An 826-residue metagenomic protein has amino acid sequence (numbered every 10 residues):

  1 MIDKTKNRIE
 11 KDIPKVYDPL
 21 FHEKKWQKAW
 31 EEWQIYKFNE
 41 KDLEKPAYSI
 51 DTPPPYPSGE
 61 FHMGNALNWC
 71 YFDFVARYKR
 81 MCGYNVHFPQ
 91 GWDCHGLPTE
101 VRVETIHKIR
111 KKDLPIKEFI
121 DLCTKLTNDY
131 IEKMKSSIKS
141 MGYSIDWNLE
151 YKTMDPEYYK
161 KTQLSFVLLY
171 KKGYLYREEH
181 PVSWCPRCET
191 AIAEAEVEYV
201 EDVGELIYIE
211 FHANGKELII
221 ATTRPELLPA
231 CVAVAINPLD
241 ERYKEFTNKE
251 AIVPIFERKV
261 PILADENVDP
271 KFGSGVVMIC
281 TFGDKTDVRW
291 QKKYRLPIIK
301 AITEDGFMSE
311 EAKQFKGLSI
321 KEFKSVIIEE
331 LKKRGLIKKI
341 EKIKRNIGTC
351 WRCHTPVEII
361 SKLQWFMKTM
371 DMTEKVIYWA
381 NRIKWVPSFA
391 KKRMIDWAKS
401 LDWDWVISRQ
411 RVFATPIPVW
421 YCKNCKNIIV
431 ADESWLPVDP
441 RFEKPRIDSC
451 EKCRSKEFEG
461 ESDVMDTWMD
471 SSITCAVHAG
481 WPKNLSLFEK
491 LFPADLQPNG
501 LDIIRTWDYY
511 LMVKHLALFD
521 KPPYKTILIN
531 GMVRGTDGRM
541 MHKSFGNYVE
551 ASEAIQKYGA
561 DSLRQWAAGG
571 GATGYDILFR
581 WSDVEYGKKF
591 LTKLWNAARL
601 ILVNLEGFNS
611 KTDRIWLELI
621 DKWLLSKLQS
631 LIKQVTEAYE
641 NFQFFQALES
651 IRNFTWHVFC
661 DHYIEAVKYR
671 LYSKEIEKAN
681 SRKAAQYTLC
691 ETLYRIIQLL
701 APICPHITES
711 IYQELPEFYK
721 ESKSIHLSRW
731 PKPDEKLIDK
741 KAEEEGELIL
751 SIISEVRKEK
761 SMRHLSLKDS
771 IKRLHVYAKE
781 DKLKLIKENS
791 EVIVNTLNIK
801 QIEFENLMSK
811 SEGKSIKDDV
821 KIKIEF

Functional and structural regions predicted by a protein language model:
I2-L239, L263, C280-A312, L331 (+9 more regions): N-terminal, positively charged nucleic-acid-binding surface of large information/translation enzymes
D3, Y208, L401-M469, I473 (+3 more regions): Feature 926 captures the class I aminoacyl-tRNA synthetase adenylation module centered on the KMSKS loop
P14, D18, H22, M63-L67 (+27 more regions): Catalytic cores of large soluble enzymes that bind and process phosphate-bearing ligands
E44-T52, F74, H107-K111, K135-G142 (+9 more regions): Active-site-adjacent bridging/hinge elements
D51-P57, N381-S388, L487-A494, Y575-D576 (+1 more regions): Short glycine/proline-rich turn/loop motifs
G64-A76, Y84, W92-D93, Y158-K161 (+8 more regions): Structured ligand/cofactor/substrate-binding pocket environments in proteins
C188, F256, C353-H354, K423-C425 (+1 more regions): Short Cys/His-rich metal-coordination motifs, predominantly Zn2+-binding knuckles/fingers
I207-A213, K249-P254, G348-W351, W420 (+1 more regions): Short acidic-hydrophobic surface loop/beta-edge motif
